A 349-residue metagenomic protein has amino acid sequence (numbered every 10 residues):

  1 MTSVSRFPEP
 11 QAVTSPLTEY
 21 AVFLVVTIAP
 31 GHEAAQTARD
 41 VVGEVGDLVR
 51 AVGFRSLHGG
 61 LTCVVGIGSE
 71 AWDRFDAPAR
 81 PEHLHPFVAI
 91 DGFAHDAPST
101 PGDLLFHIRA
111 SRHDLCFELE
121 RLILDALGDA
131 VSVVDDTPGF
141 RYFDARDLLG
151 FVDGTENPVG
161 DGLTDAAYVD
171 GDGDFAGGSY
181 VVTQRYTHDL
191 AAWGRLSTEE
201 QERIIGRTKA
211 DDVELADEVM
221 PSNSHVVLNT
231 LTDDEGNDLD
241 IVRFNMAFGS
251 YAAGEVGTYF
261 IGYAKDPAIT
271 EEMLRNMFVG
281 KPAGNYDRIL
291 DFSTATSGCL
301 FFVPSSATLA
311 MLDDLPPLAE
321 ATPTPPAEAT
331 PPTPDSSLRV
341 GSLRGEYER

Functional and structural regions predicted by a protein language model:
M1-Y347: Long, histidine/aromatic-enriched segments associated with O2/redox biology
